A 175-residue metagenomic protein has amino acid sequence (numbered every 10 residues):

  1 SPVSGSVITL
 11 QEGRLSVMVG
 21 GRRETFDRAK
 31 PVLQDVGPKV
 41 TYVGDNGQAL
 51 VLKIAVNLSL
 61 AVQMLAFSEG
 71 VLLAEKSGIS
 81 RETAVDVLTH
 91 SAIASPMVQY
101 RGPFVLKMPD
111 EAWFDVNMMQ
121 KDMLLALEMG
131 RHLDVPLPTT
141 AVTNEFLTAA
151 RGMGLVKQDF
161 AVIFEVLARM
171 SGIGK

Functional and structural regions predicted by a protein language model:
S1-L58: Rossmann-fold dinucleotide-binding core
Q48-S171: Helical "substrate-binding/catalytic lid" subdomain of Rossmann-like NAD(P)-dependent dehydrogenases/reductases
